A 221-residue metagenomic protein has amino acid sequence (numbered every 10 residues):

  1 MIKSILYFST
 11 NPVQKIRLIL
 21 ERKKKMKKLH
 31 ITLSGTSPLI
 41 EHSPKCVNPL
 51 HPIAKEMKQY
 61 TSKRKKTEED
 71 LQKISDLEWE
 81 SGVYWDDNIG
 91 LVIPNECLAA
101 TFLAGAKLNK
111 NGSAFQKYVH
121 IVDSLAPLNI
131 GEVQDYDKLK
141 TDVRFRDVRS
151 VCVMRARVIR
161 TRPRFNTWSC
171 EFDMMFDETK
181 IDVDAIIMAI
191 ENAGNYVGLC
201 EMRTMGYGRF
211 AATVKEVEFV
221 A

Functional and structural regions predicted by a protein language model:
I2-A221: RNA-interacting cores
